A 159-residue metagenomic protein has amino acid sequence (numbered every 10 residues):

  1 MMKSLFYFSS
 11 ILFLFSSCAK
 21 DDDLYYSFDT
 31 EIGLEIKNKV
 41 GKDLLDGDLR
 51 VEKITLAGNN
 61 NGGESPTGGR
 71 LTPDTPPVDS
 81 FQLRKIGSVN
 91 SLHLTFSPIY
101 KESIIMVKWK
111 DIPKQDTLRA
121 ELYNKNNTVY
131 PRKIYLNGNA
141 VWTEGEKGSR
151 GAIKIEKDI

Functional and structural regions predicted by a protein language model:
M2-F8: Sec-dependent signal peptide recognition, specifically the positively charged N-region followed immediately by
F15-S17: C-terminal motif of bacterial Sec signal peptides marking the signal peptidase cleavage site
A19-D22: Bacterial signal peptide processing site
F28-D29, D46-I54: Short coil-to-beta strand junction motifs in C2/discoidin
I36-D46: Short amphipathic, basic-aromatic surface patches that mediate peripheral association with negatively charged
E52-K110: Tryptophan-paired
W109-R119: Short acidic/polar inter-strand loop motif in beta-rich domains
T117-I159: Glycine-rich, aromatic-bearing surface loops/beta-hairpins
